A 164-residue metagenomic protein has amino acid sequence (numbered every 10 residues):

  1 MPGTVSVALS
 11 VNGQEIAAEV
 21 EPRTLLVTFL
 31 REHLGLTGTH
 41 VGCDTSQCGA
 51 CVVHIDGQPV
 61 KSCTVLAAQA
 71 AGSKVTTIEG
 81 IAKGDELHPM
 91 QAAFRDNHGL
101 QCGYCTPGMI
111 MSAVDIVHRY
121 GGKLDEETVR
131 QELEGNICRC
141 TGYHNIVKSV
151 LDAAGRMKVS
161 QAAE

Functional and structural regions predicted by a protein language model:
M1-E164: Signature of N-terminal electron-transfer/Fe-S-associated modules in redox systems
